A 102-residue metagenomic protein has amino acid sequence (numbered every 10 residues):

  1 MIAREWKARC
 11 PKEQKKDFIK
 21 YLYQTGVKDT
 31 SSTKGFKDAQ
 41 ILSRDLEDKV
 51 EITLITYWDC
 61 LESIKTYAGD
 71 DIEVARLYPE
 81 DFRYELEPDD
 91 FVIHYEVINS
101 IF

Functional and structural regions predicted by a protein language model:
I2, Q40-V50, L77-F102: Glycine-rich beta-strand-turn "strand-cap" elements at beta-sheet edges
I2-A8: Active-site-flanking beta-strand signature of metal-NTP-handling nucleotidyl enzymes and homologous cyclase-like
R9, L42, I55-Y57: Short hydrophobic/aromatic beta-strand micro-patches that form the beta-sheet surface supporting nucleotide- or nucleic
R9-L22: Short, surface-exposed ligand-recognition loops at beta-strand->loop->(often short) alpha-helix junctions that present
C10-K12, C60, E96-N99: Non-catalytic surface loops within mature trypsin-like serine protease
Q24, K28-F36, Y57-I93: An amphipathic, aromatic/His-enriched active-site/gating alpha helix that lines ligand/cofactor pockets
V27-T53: Short, glycine- and small/hydrophobic-rich beta-strand elements in well-ordered beta-sheets
